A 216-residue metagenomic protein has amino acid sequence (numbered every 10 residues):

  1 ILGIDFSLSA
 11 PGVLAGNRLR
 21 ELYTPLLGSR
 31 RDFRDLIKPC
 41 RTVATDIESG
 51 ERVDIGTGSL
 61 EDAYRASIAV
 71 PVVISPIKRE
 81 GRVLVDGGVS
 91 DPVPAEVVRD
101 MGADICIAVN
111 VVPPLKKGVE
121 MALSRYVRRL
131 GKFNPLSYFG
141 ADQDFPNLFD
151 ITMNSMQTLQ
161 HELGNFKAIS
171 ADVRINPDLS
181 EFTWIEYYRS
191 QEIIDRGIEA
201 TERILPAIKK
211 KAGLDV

Functional and structural regions predicted by a protein language model:
I1-V216: Patatin-like phospholipase
